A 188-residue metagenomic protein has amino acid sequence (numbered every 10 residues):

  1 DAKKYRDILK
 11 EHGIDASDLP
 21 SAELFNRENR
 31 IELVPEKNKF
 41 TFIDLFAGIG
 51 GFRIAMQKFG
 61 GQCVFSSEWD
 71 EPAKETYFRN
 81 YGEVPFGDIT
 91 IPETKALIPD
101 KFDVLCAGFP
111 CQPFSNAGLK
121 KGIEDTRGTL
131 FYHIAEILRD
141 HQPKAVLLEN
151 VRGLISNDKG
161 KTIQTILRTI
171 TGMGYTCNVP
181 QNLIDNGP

Functional and structural regions predicted by a protein language model:
D1-W69, A73, N80: S-adenosyl-L-methionine
F42, L105, V146: Receiver (REC) domain switch-region micro-motif
A47, E71, I91, C111 (+1 more regions): Short, glycine/acidic-enriched loop or turn micro-motifs at the edges of active sites
I54-K58, R79, E136-R139, R168: Short, well-ordered alpha-helices that flank and scaffold nucleotide-derived cofactor binding pockets
F65, P85, L147: Conserved Rossmann-like nucleotide-binding pocket used by diverse enzymes that bind dinucleotide cofactors
K74-P99: S-adenosyl-L-methionine
G87-I89, A107, I134: Active-site-proximal cofactor/substrate-binding loop regions of enzyme domains
T94-F102, Q112-P188: Class I S-adenosyl-L-methionine
